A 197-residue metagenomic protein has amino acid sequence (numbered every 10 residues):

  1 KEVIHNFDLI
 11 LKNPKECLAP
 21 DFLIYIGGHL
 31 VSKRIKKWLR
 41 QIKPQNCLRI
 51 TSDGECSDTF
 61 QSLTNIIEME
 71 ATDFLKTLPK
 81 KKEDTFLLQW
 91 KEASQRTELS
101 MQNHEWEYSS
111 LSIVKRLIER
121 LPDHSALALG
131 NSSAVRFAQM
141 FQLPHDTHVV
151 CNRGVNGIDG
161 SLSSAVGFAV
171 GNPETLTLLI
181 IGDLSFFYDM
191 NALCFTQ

Functional and structural regions predicted by a protein language model:
K1-L48, P144-E174, F187-N191: Glycine-rich, anion-gripping cofactor-binding loops and their flanking helix/strand elements in enzyme active sites
F22, A126, L176-L178: Structural motif
G27-V31, D53, S132-A134, L184: Short glycine-rich anion-binding loops that position phosphate/pyrophosphate groups of nucleotides and phosphorylated
V31-R34, E55-T59, R136-A138: Short, charged/polar "capping" segments at the starts of alpha-helices and the immediately preceding loops
C47-Q89: Terminal amphipathic helices with adjacent charged low-complexity linkers/tails
K91-E174: Active-site diphosphate/adenylate-binding microenvironment
Y108, S185-Y188: Active-site glycine- and acidic-residue-rich loops that bind and position anionic ligands or nucleotide-like cofactors
